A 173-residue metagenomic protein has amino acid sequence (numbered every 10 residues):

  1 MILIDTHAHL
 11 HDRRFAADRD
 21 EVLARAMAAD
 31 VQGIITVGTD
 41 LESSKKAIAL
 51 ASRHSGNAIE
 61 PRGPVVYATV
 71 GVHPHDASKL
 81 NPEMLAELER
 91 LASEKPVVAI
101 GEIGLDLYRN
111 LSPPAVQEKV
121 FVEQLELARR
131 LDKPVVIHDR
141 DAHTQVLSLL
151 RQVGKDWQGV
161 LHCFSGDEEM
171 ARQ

Functional and structural regions predicted by a protein language model:
M1-Q173: Mid-domain alpha/beta scaffold segments of enzyme catalytic cores
